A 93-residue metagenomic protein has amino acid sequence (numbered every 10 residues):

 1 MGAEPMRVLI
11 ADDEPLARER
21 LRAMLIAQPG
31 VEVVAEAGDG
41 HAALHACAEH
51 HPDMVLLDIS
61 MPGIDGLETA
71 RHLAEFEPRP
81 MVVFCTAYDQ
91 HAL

Functional and structural regions predicted by a protein language model:
P5, H51-D53, E77-M81: His-Asp phosphorelay/catalytic-motif detector in bacterial-type signaling
D12, D58: Active-site residues of response regulator receiver
P15-A35: Two-component/phosphorelay signaling modules centered on CheY-like receiver
E36-M54: Acidic, metal-coordinating helix/loop segments flanking the phosphotransfer/catalytic sites of two-component signaling
D39-A42, I64-E68: Acidic catalytic/metal-coordinating carboxylates
H45, L67-P78: Short amphipathic alpha-helix used as the core "switch/output" element in two-component signaling
M61: Receiver (REC) domain active-site loop signature in two-component systems and cognate sites in sensor histidine kinases
R79-H91: A short, hydrophobic beta-strand element within the central beta-sheet of small alpha/beta folds
